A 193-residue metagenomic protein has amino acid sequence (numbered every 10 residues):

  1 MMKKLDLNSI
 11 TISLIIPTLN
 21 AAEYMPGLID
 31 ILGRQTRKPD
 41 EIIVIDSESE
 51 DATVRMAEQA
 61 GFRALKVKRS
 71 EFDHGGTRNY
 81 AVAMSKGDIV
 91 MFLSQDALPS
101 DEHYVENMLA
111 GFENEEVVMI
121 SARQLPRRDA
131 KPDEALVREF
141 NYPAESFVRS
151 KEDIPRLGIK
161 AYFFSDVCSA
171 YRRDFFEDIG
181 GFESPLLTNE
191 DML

Functional and structural regions predicted by a protein language model:
M1-I31: N-proximal low-complexity "stem/linker" segments adjacent to membrane-targeting elements
D30-P39: Short, acidic, metal-binding catalytic loop of nucleotide-sugar glycosyltransferases
D46-V54, L98: A conserved acidic beta->alpha catalytic loop
V67-S85, N107, M192: Glycine-rich, basic loop-to-helix element that forms the pyrophosphate-binding segment of sugar-nucleotide handling
V90: Short aromatic/hydrophobic "clamp" motif used to bind/position activated sugar donors
L98, E102-A135: Conserved donor NDP-sugar-binding/catalytic core segment of glycosyltransferases
A122, F140-A161: Short, flexible, basic/aromatic active-site loop/helix in glycosyltransferases
S169-Y171, F175-G180, P185-L193: A short, conserved alpha-helix in the catalytic core of glycosyltransferases
